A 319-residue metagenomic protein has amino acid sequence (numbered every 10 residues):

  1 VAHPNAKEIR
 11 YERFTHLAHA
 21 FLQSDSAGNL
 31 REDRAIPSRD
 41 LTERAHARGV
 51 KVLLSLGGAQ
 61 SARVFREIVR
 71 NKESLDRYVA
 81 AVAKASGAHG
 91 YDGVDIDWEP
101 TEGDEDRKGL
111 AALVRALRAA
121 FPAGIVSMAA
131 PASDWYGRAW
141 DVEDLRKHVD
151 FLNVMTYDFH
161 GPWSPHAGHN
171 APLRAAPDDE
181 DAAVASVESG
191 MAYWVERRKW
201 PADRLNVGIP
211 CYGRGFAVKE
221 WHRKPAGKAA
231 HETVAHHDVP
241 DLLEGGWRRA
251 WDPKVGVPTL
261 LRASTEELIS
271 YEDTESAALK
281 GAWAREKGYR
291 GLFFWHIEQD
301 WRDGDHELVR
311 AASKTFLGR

Functional and structural regions predicted by a protein language model:
V1-R13, R70-A88, D134-D144, G190-M191 (+1 more regions): Short, acidic/polar
V1-S86, E307-A311, F316-L317: Glycan-recognition patch characteristic of GH18 chitinases/ENGases and related GlcNAc/peptidoglycan-binding proteins
I9-F14, W163, H169-A171, R204-W283 (+1 more regions): Glycan-binding loop/region signatures in secreted carbohydrate-active enzymes
T15, R48-V52, G90-V94, P122-G124 (+3 more regions): Short, well-ordered coil/turn segments that N-cap beta-strands
H16-A20, A83-E102, M155, R290-H296: Short acidic catalytic loops
L17, L54, I96, L117 (+4 more regions): Conserved, mostly hydrophobic/aromatic
S26-I36, A80, E99-L242: Substrate-binding surface in catalytic domains of secreted glycosidases
A120-I125, E196, H222-K224, D300-R319: Active-site-proximal helices and loops of the catalytic beta/alpha 8
